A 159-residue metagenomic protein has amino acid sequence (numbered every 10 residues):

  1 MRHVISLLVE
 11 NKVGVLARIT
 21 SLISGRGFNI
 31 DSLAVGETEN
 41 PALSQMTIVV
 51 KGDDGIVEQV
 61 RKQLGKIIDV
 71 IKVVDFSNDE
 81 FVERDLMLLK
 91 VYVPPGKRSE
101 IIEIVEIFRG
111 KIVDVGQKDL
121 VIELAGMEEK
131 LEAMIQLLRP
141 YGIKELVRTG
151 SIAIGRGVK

Functional and structural regions predicted by a protein language model:
M1-Q45, V49-K159: Long, contiguous binding/interaction regions
